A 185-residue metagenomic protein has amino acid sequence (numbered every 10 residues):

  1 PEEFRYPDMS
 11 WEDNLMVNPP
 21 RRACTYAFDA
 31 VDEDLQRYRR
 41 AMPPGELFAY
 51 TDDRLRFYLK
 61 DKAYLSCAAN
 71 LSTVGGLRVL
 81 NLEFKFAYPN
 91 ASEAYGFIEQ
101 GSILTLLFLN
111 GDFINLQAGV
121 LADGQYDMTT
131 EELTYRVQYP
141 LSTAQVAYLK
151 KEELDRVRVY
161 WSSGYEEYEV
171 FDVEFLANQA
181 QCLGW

Functional and structural regions predicted by a protein language model:
P1-A68: Sec-dependent signal peptide cleavage junction
D8, L15, P19, L59-K62 (+5 more regions): Long amphipathic alpha-helical tracts in eukaryotic proteins
F48-A94: Extracytoplasmic beta-rich ectodomain segments of secreted or membrane-anchored proteins
L59-N70, L109-I114, L121-D123: Short small/polar-residue motifs
V74, K85-A91, L109-G111, S142-A144 (+1 more regions): Generic structural motif
V74-R78, G96-I98, T129-L133, K151: Solvent-exposed loop and beta-edge segments used for protein-protein assembly and interaction
V79-A118: Mid-length scaffold segments of soluble, non-membrane domains
D112-W185: Internal interaction segment
